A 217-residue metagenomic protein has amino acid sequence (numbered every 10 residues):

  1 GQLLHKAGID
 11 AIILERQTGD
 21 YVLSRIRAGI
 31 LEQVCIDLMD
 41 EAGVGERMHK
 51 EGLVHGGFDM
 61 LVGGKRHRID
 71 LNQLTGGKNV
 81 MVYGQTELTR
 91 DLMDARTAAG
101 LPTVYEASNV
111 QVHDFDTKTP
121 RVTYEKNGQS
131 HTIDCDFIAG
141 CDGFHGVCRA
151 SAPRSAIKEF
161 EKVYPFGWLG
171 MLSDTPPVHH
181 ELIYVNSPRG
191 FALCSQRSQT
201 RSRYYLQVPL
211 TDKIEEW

Functional and structural regions predicted by a protein language model:
G1-Q2, T89-R90, A150: Short, hydrophobic alpha-helix immediately C-terminal to the catalytic nucleophile
Q2-R27: Glycine-rich FAD pyrophosphate-binding loop
H5-A7, G29-L31, S151-K158: Glycine-rich, phosphate-binding/catalytic loops in enzymes
D10-I12, G45, P102: Residue-level detector of anion-binding/catalytic polar loops
E15-T18, Q73-T75, L206-L210: Short, histidine-centered active-site or binding-site loop motifs used for metal coordination, general acid-base
D20-L23, G77, D212-E215: A short acidic, helix-capping loop that chelates divalent metal ions and anchors anionic groups
L23-A99, Q111-T117: Active-site-adjacent segment of FAD-dependent monooxygenases/related oxidoreductases
D94, L101-W217: Conserved FAD-binding catalytic core of PHBH/FMO-like flavoproteins
